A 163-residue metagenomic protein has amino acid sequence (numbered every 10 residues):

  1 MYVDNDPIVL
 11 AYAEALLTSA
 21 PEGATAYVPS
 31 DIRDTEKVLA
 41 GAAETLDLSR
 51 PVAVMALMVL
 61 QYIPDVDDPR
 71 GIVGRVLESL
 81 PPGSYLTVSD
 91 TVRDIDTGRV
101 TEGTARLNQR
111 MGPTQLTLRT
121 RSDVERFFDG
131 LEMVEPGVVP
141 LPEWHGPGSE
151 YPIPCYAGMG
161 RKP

Functional and structural regions predicted by a protein language model:
V3-P163: Alpha-helical subdomain
